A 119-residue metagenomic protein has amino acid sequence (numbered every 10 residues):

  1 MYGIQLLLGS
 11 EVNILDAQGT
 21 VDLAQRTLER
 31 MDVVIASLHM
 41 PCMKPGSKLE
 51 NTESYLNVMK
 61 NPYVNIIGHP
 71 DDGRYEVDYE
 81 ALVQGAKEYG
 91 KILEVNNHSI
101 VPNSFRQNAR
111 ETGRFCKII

Functional and structural regions predicted by a protein language model:
M1-V95: Extended substrate/RNA-proximal surfaces in nucleic-acid metabolism proteins
V83, R106-A109: Short glycine-/small-residue-rich flexible loop motifs, especially phosphate/cofactor-binding loops
K87, R110-R114: Anion (oxyanion) recognition and catalysis
H98, R114-I119: Short acidic/histidine-rich active-site segments
S99-S104: Small/polar glycine-rich anion-binding or flexible loop at a beta-alpha turn
